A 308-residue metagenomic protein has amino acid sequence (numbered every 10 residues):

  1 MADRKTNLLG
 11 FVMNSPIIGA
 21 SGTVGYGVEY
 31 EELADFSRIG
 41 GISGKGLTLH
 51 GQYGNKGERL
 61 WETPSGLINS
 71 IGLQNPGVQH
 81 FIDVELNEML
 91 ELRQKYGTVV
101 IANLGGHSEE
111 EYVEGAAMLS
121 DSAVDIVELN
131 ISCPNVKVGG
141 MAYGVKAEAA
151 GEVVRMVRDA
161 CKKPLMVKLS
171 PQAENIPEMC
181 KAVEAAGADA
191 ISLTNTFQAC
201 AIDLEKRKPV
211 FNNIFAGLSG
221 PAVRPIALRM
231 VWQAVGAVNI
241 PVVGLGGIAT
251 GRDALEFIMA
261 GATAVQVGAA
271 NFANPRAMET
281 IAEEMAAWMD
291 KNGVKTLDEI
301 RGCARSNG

Functional and structural regions predicted by a protein language model:
M1, L218-N239, A249-G308: Alpha/beta catalytic cores of nucleotide-metabolism and tRNA/nucleoside-modifying enzymes
M1-V100, G105-G106: N-terminal capping/small domains of soluble enzymes
G22-T23, G246-I248: Active-site metal-binding loops of divalent metal-dependent hydrolases
G25-Y26, E110, A273: Acidic-and-aromatic substrate-binding clefts and catalytic sites of carbohydrate-active enzymes
E32, H107-V243, G251-V267: Alpha/beta enzyme core
T48-Y53, P134-V136, Q198-A201, F272-N274: Short gly/pro/ser/thr-enriched loop/turn and capping motifs at secondary-structure boundaries
E85, M89, R93, A123 (+2 more regions): Structural signal for hydrophobic packing residues in well-ordered secondary-structure cores of soluble enzyme domains
